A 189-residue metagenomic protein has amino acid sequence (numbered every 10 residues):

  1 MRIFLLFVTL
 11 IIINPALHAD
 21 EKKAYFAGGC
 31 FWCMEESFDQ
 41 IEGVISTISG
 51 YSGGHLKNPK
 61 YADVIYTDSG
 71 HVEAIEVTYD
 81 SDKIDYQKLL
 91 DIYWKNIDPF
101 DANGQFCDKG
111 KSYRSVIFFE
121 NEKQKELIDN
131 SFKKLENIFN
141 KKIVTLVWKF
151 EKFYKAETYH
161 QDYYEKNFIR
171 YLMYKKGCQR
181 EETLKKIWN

Functional and structural regions predicted by a protein language model:
M1-F4, H18-A19: Core, highly hydrophobic multi-pass alpha-helical transmembrane subunits of bioenergetic inner membranes
I3-I13: Sec-dependent N-terminal signal peptides
L17-N189: Flexible coil/turn and secondary-structure edge motifs
